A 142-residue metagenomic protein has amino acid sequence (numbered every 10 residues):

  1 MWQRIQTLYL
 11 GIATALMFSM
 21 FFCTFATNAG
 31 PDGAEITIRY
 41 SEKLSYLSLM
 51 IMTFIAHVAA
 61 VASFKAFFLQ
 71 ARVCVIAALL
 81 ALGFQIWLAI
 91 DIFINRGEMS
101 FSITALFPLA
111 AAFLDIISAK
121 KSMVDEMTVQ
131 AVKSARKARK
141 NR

Functional and structural regions predicted by a protein language model:
M1-M20: Cytosolic juxtamembrane helix and N-cap/initiation of the first transmembrane helix
A15, K43-A59, I76-L79: Core segments of alpha-helical transmembrane spans in multipass integral membrane proteins
A15-E42, M50: Hydrophobic transmembrane helix segments
H57-A71: Juxtamembrane helix-break-helix junctions at the cytosolic face of small multi-pass alpha-helical membrane proteins
R72-A89: Hydrophobic alpha-helical membrane segments
A89-S102: Membrane-helix boundary connector in multi-pass membrane proteins
M99-V124: Alpha-helical membrane-associated segments of multi-pass integral membrane proteins
S118-K140: Cytosolic juxtamembrane helix at the C-terminal end of the final transmembrane segment
